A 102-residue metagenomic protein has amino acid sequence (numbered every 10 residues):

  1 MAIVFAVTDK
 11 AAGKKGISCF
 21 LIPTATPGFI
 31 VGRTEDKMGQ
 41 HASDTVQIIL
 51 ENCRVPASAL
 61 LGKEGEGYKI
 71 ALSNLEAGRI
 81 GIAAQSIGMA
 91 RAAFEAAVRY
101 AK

Functional and structural regions predicted by a protein language model:
M1-V31: A short core secondary-structure module
F29-K102: Glycine-rich beta->alpha junctions and the first turn(s) of the following alpha-helix
